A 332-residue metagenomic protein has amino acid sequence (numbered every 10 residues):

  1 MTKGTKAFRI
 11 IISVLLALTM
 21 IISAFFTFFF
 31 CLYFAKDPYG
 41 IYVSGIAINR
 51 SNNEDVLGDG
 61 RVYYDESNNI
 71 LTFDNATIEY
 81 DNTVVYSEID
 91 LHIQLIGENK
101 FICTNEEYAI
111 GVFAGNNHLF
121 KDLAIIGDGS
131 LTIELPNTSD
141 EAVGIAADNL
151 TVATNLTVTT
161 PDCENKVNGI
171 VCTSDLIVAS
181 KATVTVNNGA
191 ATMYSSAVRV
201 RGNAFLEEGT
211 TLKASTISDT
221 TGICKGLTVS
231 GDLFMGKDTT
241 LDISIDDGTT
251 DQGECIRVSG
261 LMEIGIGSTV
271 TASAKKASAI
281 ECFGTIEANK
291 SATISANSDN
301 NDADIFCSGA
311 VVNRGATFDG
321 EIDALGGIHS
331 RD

Functional and structural regions predicted by a protein language model:
T2-T19: N-terminal Sec-pathway targeting helices
R9-I10, F25-D332: A composition-driven surface/loop motif
L16-M20, A24-F28: Hydrophobic helical h-region of N-terminal Sec-dependent signal peptides in bacterial secretory/periplasmic proteins
